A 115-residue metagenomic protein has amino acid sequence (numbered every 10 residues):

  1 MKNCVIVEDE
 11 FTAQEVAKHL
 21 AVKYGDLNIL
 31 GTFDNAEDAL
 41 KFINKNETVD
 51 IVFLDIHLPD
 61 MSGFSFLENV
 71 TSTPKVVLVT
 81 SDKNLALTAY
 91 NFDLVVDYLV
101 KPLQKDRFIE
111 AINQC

Functional and structural regions predicted by a protein language model:
E8: Conserved acidic carboxylate
K18, T32-I51: Acidic, metal-coordinating helix/loop segments flanking the phosphotransfer/catalytic sites of two-component signaling
D55: Active-site residues of response regulator receiver
P59: The feature encodes the CheY-like receiver
S62-T73: Short amphipathic alpha-helix used as the core "switch/output" element in two-component signaling
P74-N84: A short, hydrophobic beta-strand element within the central beta-sheet of small alpha/beta folds
K83-D97: Alpha4 helix (beta4-alpha4-beta5 surface) of REC/receiver domains from two-component response regulators
L103-I112: C-terminal output helix
